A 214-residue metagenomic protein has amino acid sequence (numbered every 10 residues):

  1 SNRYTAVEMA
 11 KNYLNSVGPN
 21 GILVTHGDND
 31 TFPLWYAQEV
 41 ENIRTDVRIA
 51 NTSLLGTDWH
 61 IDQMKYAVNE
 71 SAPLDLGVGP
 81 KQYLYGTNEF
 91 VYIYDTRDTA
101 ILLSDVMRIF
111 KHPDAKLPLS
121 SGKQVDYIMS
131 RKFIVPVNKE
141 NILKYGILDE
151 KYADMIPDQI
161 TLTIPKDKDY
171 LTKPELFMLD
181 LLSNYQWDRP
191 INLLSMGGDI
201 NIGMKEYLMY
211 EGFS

Functional and structural regions predicted by a protein language model:
S1-P19, A37-S214: ER/secretory pathway lumenal C-terminal domains and tails of membrane proteins involved in glycoprotein biogenesis
F32-Y36: Phosphate- and divalent-cation-binding pockets in alpha/beta enzyme and binding domains that engage nucleotide-derived
